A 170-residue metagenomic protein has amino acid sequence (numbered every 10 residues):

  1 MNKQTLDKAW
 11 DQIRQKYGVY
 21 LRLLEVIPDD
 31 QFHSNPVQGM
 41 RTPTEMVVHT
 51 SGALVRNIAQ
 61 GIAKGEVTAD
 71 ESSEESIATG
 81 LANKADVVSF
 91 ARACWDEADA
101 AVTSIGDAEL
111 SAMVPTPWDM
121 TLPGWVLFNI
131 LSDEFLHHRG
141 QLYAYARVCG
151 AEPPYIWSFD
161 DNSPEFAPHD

Functional and structural regions predicted by a protein language model:
M1-Q12: Extreme N-terminal tail/first-helix region
W10-L24, D29-S76, P115-D170: Short, contiguous alpha-helical
Q60, G65-I105: Helix-adjacent hinge/juxtasegments
